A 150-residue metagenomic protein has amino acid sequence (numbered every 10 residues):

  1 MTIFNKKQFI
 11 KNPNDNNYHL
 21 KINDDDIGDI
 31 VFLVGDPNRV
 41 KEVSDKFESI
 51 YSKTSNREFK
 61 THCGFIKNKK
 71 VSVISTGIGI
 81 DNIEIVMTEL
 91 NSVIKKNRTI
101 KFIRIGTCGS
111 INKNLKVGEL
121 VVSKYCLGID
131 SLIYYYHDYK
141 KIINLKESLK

Functional and structural regions predicted by a protein language model:
T2-K150: Metabolite-binding pocket within alpha/beta catalytic cores that recognizes anionic/polar moieties
